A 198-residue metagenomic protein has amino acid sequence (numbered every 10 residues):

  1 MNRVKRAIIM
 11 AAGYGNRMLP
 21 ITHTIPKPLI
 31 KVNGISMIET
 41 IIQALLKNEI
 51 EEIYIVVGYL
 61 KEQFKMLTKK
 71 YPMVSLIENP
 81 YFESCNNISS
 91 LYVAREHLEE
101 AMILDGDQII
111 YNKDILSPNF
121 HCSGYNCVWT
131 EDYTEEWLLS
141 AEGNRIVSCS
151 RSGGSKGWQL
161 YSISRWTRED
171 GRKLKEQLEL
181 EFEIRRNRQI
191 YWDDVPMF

Functional and structural regions predicted by a protein language model:
M1-H23: N-terminal nucleotide-binding beta1-loop-alpha1 segment
K5, E51, E99: Short acidic/polar active-site loop segments enriched in Thr and Asp
T24-E39: Short catalytic helix/loop segments, enriched in acidic residues and glycine and frequently bearing histidine
I35-E52, V93: A short, N-terminal amphipathic alpha-helix
L60-E62: A conserved acidic beta->alpha catalytic loop
K65-W137, A141: Conserved beta-loop-beta/alpha segment of the NTase-like Rossmann-fold superfamily that binds/positions NTPs
N112-R186: Conserved core of the sugar-phosphate nucleotidyltransferase
E183-F198: Catalytic core and acceptor-binding pocket of nucleotide-sugar-dependent glycosyltransferases
